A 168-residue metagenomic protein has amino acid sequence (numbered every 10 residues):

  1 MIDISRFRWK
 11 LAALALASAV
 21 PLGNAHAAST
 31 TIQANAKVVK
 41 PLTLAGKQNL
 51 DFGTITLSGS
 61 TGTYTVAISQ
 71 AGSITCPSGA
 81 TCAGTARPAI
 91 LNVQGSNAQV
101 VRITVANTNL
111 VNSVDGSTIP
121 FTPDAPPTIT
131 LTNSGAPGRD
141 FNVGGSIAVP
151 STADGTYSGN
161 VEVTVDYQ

Functional and structural regions predicted by a protein language model:
I2-A13: Bacterial N-terminal signal peptides that target proteins for export
D3, T122, T152-D154: Compositionally biased, non-globular sequence tracts
A12-P21: Bacterial N-terminal signal peptides
H26-I103, L131-Q168: N-terminal small/polar-rich segments of proteins
A86, V105-N107, T122-D124: Extended beta-sheet lipid-handling architectures
A98-Q99, T108-V111: Acidic glycine-/aspartate-rich tracts in secreted/extracellular proteins
D115-A125: Short beta-strand and strand-turn-strand segments in soluble, beta-rich domains
